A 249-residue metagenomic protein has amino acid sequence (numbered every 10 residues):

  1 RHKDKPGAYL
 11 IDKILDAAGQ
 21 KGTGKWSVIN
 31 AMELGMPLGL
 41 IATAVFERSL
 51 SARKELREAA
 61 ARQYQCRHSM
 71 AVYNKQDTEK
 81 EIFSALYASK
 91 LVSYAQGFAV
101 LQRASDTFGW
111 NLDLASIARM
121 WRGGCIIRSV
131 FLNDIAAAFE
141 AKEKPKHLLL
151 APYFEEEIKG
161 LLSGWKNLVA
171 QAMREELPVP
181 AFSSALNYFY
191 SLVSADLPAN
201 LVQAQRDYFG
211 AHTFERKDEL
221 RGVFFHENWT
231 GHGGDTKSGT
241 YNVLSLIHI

Functional and structural regions predicted by a protein language model:
R1-R174, P178-V179, H232-G234: C-terminal substrate-binding/catalytic lobe of Rossmann-fold NAD(P)-dependent dehydrogenases
N167-L244: C-terminal amphipathic alpha-helical interaction region
I247-I249: Conserved small/polar residues in nucleotide/adenosyl-binding loops
